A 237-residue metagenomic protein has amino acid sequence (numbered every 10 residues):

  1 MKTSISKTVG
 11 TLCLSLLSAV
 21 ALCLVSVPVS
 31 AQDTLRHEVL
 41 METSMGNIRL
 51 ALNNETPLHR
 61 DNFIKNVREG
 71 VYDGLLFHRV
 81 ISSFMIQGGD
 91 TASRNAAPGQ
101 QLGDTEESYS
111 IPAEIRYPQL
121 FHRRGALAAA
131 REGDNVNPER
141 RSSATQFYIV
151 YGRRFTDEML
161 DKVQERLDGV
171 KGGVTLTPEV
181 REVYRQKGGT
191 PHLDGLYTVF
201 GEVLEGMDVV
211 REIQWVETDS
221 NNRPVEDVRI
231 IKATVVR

Functional and structural regions predicted by a protein language model:
M1-G10: N-terminal secretory signal peptides that target proteins for export/translocation
T11-V25: Bacterial N-terminal signal peptides
V27-R237: Cyclophilin-like peptidyl-prolyl cis-trans isomerases
